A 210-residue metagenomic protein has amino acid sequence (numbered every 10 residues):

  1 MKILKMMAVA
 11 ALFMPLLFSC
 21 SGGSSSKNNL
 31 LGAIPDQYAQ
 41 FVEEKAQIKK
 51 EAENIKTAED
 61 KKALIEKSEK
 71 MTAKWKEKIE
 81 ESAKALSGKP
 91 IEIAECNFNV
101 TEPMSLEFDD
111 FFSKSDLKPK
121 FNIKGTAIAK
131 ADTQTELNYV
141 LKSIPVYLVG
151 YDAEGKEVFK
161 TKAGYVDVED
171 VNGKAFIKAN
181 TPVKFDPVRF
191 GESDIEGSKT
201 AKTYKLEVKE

Functional and structural regions predicted by a protein language model:
M1-A8: Bacterial N-terminal signal peptides that target proteins for export
L17-S19: C-terminal motif of bacterial Sec signal peptides marking the signal peptidase cleavage site
S21-G23: Bacterial signal peptide processing site
K49-L64: Charged, low-complexity interaction regions
K67-N122: Transition segment at domain starts
A127-L137: Short amphipathic, basic-aromatic surface patches that mediate peripheral association with negatively charged
T135-L137, D152-K202, K209: Short, solvent-exposed, Trp/other aromatic-anchored flexible loops in extracytoplasmic proteins
N138-V146: Short coil-to-beta strand junction motifs in C2/discoidin
